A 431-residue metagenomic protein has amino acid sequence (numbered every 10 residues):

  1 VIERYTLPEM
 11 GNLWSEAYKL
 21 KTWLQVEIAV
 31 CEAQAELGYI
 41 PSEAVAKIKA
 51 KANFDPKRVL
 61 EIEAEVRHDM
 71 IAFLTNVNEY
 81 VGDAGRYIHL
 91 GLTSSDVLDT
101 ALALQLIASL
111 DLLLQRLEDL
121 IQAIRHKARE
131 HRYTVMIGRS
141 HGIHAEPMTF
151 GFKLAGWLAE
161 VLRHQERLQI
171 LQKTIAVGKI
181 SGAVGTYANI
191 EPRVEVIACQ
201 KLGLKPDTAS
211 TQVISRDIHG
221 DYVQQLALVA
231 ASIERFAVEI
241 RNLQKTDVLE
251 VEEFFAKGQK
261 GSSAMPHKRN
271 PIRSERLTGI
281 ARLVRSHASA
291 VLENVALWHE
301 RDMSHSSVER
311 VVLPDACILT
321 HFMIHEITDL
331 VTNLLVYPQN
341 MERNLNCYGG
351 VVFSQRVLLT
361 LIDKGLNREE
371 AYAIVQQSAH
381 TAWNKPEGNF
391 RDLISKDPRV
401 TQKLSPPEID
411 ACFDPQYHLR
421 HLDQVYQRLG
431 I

Functional and structural regions predicted by a protein language model:
V1-T22, I62-V66, D83, M265-I431: Glycine-rich cofactor/substrate-binding loops
V1-Y187, E191-I197, P206, Q259-S262 (+2 more regions): A helix-coil-helix interface module used to build multimeric assemblies and to scaffold catalytic/cofactor sites
V30-A33, L113, L117-L120, I124-K127 (+12 more regions): Amphipathic alpha-helices that form helix-helix packing interfaces
E32, Q105-L117, L226-R235, I240 (+1 more regions): Alpha-helical support elements that line or immediately flank enzyme active sites and cofactor-binding pockets
I40, V248-L249, N367: Conserved hydrophobic residue
F152, G220-L228, R356-K364: Short, well-ordered beta-strand elements within core beta-sheets of diverse protein domains
H164, V213-H305, R310: Glycine-rich anion/phosphate-binding loop at the beta-strand->alpha-helix junction
E195-Q212, R216: Active-site-adjacent "gating/activation" loops or surface patches in catalytic cores
